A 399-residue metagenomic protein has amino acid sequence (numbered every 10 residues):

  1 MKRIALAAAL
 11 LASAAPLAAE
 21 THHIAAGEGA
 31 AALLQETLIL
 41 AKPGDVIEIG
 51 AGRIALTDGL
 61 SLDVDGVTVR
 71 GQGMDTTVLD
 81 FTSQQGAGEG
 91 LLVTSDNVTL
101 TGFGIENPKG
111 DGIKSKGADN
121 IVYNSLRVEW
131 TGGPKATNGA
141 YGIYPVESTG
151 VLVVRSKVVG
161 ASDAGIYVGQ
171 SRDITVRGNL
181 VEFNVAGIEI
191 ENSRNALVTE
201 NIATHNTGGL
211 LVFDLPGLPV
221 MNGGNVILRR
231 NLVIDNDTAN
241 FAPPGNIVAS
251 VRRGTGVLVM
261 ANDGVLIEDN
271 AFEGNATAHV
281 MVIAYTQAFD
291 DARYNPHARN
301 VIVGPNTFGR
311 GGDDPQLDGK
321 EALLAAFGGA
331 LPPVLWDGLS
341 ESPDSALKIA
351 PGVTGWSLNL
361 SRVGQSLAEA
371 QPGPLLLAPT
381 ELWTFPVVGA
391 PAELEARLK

Functional and structural regions predicted by a protein language model:
K2-A7: Sec-dependent signal peptide recognition, specifically the positively charged N-region followed immediately by
S13-P16: N-terminal signal peptide c-region/cleavage motif recognized by signal peptidases
A19-E20: Boundary of Sec targeting at the N-terminus
H23-A32, V46, G66-G110: Right-handed parallel beta-helix/beta-spiral solenoid domain characteristic of secreted/periplasmic
A31-Q35, T57, F81-L91, N107-K114 (+7 more regions): Extracellular beta-strand/beta-solenoid scaffold signature
L34-L40, A55-V64, V69, G117 (+2 more regions): Short, T/G/N/S-enriched strand-turn elements that build extracellular solenoid repeat scaffolds
Q72-D75, D96-E106, D119-G132, T149-A164 (+5 more regions): Right-handed parallel beta-helix
R293-K399: Acidic, glycine- and Ser/Thr-rich low-complexity intrinsically disordered tracts in extracellular/secreted proteins
